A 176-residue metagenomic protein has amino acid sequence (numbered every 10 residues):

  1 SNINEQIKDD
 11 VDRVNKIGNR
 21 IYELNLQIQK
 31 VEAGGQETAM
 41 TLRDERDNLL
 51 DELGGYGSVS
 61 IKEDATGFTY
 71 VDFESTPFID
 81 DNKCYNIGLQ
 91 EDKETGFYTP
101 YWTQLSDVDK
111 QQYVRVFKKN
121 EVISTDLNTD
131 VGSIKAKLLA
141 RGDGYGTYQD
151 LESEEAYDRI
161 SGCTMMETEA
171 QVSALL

Functional and structural regions predicted by a protein language model:
S1-L176: Structural signature of extracellular appendage/secretion-system components
